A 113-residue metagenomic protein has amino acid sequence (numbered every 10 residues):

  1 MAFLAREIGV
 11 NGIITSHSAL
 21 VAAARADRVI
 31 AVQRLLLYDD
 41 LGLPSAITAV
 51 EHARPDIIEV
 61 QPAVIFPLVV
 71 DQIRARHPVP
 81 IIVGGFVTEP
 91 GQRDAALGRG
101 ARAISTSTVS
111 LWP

Functional and structural regions predicted by a protein language model:
M1-F3, L43-T48: Charged helix-capping and loop-helix junction motifs
M1-I13: Glycine/small-residue-rich loop that forms an oxyanion/phosphate-binding "nest" at active or ligand-binding sites
F3-A5, I30-Q33, A53-P55: N-terminal start-of-chain detector that recognizes signal peptides and the immediate post-cleavage beginning
E7-I8, D27, H52-A53, R76 (+1 more regions): Structural motif
G12-T15, A31-L35, I58-V60, I81-G85 (+1 more regions): Hydrophobic faces of well-ordered beta-strands that scaffold small-molecule active sites in alpha/beta enzyme cores
I14-V29, Y38-A46, Q61-P78, P90-R93 (+1 more regions): Active-site-adjacent beta->alpha loops and helix N-cap segments on the catalytic face of soluble alpha/beta enzymes
D56-I65, G85-P113: Glycine-rich phosphate-binding active-site loops on the catalytic face of alpha/beta enzymes
